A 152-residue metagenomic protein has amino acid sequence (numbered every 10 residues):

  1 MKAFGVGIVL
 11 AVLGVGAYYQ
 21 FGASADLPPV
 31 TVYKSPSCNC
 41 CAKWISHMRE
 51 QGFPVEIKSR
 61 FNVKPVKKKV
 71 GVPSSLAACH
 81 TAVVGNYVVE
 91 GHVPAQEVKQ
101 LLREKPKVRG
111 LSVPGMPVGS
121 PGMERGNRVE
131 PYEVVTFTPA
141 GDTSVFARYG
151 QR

Functional and structural regions predicted by a protein language model:
M1-A3: Positively charged n-region of N-terminal signal peptides that target proteins for export
G5-Y18: Hydrophobic membrane-insertion alpha-helices, especially the h-region of bacterial N-terminal signal peptides
A23-Q51: Local sequence-structure signature of Cys/Sec-based thiol-disulfide redox active-site neighborhoods
P29, S37-C40, K64, V70-S74 (+1 more regions): Conserved nucleotide-cofactor-binding alpha/beta core module
P29-V30, F53-P54, G85-V88: Short active-site oxyanion
S37, W44, S59-N62, P94-V98: Stable alpha-helical elements in mature extracytoplasmic
I45-P65: Conserved helix-turn-beta segment immediately C-terminal to the redox Cys motif in thioredoxin-like folds
K69, S75-R152: Thiol/selenol-based redox catalytic cores and closely related redox-interacting motifs
